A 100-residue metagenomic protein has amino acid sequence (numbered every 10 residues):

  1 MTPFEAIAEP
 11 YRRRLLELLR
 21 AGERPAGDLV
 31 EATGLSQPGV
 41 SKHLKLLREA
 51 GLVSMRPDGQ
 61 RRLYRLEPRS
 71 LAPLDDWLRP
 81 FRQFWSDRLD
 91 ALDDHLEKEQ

Functional and structural regions predicted by a protein language model:
T2-P38, R61-A72, D76: N-terminal helix-turn-helix DNA-binding core of bacterial DNA-binding proteins
G22, S41, L46, K98: Short glycine/proline-centered loop/turn elements that form peptide/ligand docking sites
E23, T33, L44, L78 (+2 more regions): Short amphipathic alpha-helical/adjacent loop interface patches that line ligand and macromolecule-binding sites
V30-E31, K42, R48-E49: Alpha-helical residues within the helix-turn-helix
R48-G59, R65: Beta-hairpin "wing" of winged helix-turn-helix
A72-Q100: Amphipathic alpha-helical dimerization/coiled-coil segments that flank or bridge DNA-binding/regulatory modules
